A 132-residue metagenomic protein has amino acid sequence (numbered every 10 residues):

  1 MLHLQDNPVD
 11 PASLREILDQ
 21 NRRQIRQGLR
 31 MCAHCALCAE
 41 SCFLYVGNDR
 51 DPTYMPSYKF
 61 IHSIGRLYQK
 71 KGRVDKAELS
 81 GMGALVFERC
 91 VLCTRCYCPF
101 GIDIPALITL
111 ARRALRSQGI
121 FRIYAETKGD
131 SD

Functional and structural regions predicted by a protein language model:
H3-R26, V46-D132: Ferredoxin-type iron-sulfur electron-transfer modules in oxidoreductases and energy-metabolism complexes
L37-E40: N-terminal domain-start signal
F43: DNA-recognition alpha helix
